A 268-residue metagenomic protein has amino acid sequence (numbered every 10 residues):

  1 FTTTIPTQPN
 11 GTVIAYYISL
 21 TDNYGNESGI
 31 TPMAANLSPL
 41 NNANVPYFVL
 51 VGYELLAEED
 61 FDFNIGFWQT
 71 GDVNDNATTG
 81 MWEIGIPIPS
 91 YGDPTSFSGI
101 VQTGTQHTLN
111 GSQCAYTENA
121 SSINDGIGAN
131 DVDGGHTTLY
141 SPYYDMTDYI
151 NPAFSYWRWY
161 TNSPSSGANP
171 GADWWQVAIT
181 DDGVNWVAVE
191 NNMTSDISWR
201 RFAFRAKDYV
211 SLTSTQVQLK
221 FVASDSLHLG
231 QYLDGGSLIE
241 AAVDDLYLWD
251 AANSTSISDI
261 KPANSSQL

Functional and structural regions predicted by a protein language model:
F1-G80, Y247: Glycan-association/targeting regions that enable binding to alpha-glucans and other polysaccharides
T21, A178-T180: Conserved Ser/Thr-centered positions that define the repeating blades of beta-propeller domains
E54-G126, N169-A172: Extracellular glycan-recognition surfaces and repeat-rich motifs
L56-D60, W249-L268: Residue-level detector of functionally pivotal "anchor" positions at catalytic/ligand-binding pockets or at interdomain
D125-Y149, R200-A203, V243: Short beta-strands within extracellular/lumenal beta-sheet-rich domains
V132-T137, N169, S226-A251: Extracellular carbohydrate recognition
G134-H136, Y144-T161, S214-Q216: Extended extracellular/luminal ectodomain segments enriched in beta-structured repeat modules
V184-T213: Extracellular carbohydrate recognition and processing domains and analogous Trp-centered ligand-binding platforms
